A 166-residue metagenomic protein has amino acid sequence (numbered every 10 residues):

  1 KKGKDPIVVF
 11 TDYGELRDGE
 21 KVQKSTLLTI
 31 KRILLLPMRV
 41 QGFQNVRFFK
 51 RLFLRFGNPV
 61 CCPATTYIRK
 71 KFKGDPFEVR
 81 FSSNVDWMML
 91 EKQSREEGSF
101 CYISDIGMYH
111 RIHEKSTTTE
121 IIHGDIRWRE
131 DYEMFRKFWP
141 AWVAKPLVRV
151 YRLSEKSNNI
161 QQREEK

Functional and structural regions predicted by a protein language model:
K1-I30: Conserved donor NDP-sugar-binding/catalytic core segment of glycosyltransferases
K2-K4, R95, K137: Secondary-structure boundary motif
V9, K24-S25, Y102-I103, T119-E120 (+1 more regions): Short, hydrophobic secondary-structure boundary micro-motifs
D12, D86, E130-D131: Acidic side chains
D18-K21, I112, S154-I160: Short, solvent-exposed polar/charged micro-motifs at secondary-structure junctions
R32-R127: Conserved nucleotide-sugar donor-binding catalytic segment
L35-F49, S99, G124-K166: C-terminal, non-catalytic tails of nucleotide-sugar-dependent glycosyltransferases
